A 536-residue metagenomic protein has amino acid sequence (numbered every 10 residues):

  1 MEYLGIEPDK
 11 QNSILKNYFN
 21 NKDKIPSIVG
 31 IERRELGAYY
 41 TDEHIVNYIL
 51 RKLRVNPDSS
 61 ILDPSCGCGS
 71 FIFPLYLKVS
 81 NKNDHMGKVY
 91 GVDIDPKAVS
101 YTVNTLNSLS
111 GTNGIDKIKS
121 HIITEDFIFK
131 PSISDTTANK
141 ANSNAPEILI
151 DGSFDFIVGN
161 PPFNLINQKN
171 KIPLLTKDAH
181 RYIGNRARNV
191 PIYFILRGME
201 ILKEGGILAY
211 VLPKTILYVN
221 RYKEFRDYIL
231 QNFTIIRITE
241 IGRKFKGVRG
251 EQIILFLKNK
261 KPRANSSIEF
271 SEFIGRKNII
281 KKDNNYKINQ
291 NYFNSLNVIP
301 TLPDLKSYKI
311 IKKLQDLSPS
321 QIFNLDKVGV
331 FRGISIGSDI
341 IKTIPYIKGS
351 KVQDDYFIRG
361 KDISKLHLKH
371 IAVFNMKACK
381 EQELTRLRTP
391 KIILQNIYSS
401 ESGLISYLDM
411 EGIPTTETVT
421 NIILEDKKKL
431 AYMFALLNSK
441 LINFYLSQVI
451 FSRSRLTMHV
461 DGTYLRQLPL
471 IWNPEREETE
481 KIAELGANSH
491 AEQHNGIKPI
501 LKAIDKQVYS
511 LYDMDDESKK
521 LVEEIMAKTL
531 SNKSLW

Functional and structural regions predicted by a protein language model:
M1-S108, P131, P161, Y218-F225 (+5 more regions): Class I S-adenosyl-L-methionine
E2-G5, V158, F293-K342, K361 (+1 more regions): Non-catalytic DNA-recognition/assembly elements of restriction-modification systems
Y40-N47, S65-F73, M86, I94-S100 (+4 more regions): Signature of N6-adenine DNA methyltransferases within the class I
Y48, K52, P74, K78 (+20 more regions): Generic, well-ordered alpha-helical scaffold segments in large soluble proteins
S59, D155, K391: Conserved acidic residues
L106-S143: S-adenosyl-L-methionine
T137-E147, I192, N375-A378: A Trp-anchored, charged/polar loop motif used as the substrate-binding/catalytic surface of acyl/ester-handling
K312-E477, N532: Polybasic, glycine- and aromatic-enriched phosphate-binding surface used to engage nucleic acids
